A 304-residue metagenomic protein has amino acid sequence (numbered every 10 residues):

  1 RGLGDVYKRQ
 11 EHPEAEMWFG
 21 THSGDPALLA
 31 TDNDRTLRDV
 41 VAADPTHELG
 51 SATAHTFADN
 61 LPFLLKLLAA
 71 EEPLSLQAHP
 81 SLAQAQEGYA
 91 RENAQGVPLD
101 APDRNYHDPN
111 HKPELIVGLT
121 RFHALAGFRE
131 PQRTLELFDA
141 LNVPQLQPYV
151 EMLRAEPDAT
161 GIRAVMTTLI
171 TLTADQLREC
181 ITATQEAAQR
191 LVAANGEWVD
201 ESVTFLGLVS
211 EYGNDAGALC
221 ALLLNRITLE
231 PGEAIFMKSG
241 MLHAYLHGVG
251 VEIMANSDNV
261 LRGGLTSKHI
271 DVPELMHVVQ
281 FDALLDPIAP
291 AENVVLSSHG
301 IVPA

Functional and structural regions predicted by a protein language model:
G2-Y7: Short, small-residue-biased leader/transition segments that mark boundaries at the very start of proteins
Q10-H22, P62-L67, A289-A304: A short glycine-rich, His/Asp/Glu-containing loop-to-beta-strand
E14-A15, G20-Y106, N110-E114: N-terminal functional module of multi-domain proteins
L76-Q77, T228-H247: Conserved metal-binding segment of the jelly-roll/cupin
A78-P80, H111-R121, E130, N142 (+2 more regions): Short, structured patches in soluble enzyme cores that scaffold and shape functional sites
L135-E211: Long, charge-rich alpha-helical interaction segments
V203-P231: Conserved AWS/pre-SET-to-SET junction and N-terminal core of the SET lysine methyltransferase domain, specifically
V249-G300: C-terminal, non-catalytic macromolecule-binding modules
